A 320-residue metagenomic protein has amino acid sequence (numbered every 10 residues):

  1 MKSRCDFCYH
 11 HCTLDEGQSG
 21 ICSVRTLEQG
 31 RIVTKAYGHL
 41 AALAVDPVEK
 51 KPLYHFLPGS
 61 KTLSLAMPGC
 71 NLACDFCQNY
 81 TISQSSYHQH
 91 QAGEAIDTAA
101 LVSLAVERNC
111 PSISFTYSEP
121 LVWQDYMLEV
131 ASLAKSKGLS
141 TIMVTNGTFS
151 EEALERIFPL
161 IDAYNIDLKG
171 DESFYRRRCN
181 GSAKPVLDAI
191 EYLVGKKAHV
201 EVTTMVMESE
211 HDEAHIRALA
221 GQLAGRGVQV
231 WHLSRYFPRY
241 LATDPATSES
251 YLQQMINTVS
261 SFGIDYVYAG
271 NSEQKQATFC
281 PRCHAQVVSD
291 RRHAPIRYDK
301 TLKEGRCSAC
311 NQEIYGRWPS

Functional and structural regions predicted by a protein language model:
K2-G17, E213-S320: Auxiliary Fe-S-binding modules of radical SAM enzymes
Y9, S23-T26, N71, Q78 (+2 more regions): Cys/His-coordinated zinc-binding microdomains
G17-V24, V33-A36, I82, S86-H90 (+2 more regions): Short cysteine/histidine-rich zinc-coordinating motifs and their immediately flanking basic loops
G20, L72, S173: Glycine-centered loop/turn positions within well-structured domains that cap or flank conserved ligand/cofactor-binding
T26-G30, E313-G316: Short Cys/His-rich micro-motifs in 6-15 aa windows
L27-A163: Conserved Radical SAM active-site core
C74, I166, V267: Conserved, mostly hydrophobic/aromatic
T98-P245: Conserved AdoMet/S-adenosylmethionine-binding subsite of the radical SAM
